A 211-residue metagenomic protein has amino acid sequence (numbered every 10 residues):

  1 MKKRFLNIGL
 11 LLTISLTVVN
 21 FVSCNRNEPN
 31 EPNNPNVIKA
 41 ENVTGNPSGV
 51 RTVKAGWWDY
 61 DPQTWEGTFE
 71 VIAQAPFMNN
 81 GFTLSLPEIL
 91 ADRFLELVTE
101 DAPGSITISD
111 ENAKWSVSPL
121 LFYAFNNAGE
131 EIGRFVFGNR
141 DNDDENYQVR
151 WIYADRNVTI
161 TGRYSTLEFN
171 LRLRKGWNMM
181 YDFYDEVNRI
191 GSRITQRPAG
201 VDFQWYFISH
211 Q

Functional and structural regions predicted by a protein language model:
M1-L10: Bacterial N-terminal signal peptides that target proteins for export
R4, L16-E41: Bacterial Sec-dependent N-terminal signal peptides
P35-V37, G49-K54, N157-T159: Exposed beta-strand and adjacent loop surfaces of beta-rich binding modules that mediate intermolecular recognition
I38-G45, R51, G67-I89: Glycine-centered loop-to-beta-strand initiation motif
G49-W65, L120-A124: Extended low-complexity, serine/threonine- and proline-enriched intrinsically disordered segments
D61-A73, E131-G133: Surface-exposed loop/edge segments in extracytoplasmic proteins
P87-R156: Long, low-complexity intrinsically disordered regions in eukaryotic proteins
N146-Q211: Extracytoplasmic cysteine-anchoring/structural motifs
